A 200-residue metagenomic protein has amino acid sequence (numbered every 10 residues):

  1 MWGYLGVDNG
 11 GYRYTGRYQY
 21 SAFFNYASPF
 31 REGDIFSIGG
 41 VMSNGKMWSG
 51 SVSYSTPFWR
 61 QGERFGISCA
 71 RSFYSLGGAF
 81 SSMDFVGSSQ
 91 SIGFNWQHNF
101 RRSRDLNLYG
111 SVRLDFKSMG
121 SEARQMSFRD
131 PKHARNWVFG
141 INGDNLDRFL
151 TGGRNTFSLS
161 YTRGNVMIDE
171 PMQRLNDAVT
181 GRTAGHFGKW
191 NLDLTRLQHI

Functional and structural regions predicted by a protein language model:
M1-G66, R102: Outer-membrane beta-barrel initiation region
W2, R64-I200: Transmembrane beta-strand segments of outer-membrane beta-barrel domains in Gram-negative and organellar OMPs
